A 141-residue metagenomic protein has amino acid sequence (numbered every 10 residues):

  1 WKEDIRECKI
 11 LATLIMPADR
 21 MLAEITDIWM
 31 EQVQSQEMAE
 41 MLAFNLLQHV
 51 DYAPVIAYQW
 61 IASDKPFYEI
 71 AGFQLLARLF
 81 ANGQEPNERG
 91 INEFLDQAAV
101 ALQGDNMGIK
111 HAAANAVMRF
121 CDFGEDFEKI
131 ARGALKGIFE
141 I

Functional and structural regions predicted by a protein language model:
W1-I141: Alpha-helical scaffold domains
